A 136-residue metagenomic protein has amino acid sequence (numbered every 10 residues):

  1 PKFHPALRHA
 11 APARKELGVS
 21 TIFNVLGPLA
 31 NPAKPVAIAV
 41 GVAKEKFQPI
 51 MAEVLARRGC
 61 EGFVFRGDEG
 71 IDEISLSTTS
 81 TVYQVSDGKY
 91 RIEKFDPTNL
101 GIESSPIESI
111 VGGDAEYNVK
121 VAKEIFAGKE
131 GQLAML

Functional and structural regions predicted by a protein language model:
P1-L136: Glycine-rich anion-binding loops and their surrounding alpha/beta cores
